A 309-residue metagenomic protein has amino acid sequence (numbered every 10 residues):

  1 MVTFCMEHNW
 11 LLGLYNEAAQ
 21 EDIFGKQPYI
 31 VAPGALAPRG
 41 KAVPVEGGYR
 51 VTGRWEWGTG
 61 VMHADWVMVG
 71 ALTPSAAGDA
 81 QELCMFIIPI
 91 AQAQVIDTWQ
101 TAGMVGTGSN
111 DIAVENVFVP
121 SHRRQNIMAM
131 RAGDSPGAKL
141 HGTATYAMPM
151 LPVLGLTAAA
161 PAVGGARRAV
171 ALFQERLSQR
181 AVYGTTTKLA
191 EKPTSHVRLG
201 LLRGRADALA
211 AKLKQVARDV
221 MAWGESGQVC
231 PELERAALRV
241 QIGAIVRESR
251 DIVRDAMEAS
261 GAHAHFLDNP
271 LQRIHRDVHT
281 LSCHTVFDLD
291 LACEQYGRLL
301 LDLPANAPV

Functional and structural regions predicted by a protein language model:
M1-A64: Glycine-rich flavin
I30-P33, T101-V105: Short Gly/Pro-enriched turn/cap motifs at secondary-structure boundaries
V51-G53, V114, A166, L209 (+1 more regions): Buried hydrophobic positions in well-ordered alpha/beta secondary-structure cores of metabolic enzymes
R54-A93, D97-T98: DPxDG-like acidic metal-binding loop motif
A102-G103, S109-A206: Glycine-rich beta->alpha junctions and the first turn(s) of the following alpha-helix
G164, A171, G200-D207, G243-R250 (+2 more regions): Generic structural signal for well-ordered, non-transmembrane alpha-helical segments in soluble/cytosolic regions
A208-A244, R254-H265: C-terminal helix-coil-helix/basic helical segment that borders enzyme active sites and/or dimer interfaces and provides
S260-V309: Glycine-rich phosphate/cofactor-binding loops in nucleotide/flavin-utilizing enzymes
